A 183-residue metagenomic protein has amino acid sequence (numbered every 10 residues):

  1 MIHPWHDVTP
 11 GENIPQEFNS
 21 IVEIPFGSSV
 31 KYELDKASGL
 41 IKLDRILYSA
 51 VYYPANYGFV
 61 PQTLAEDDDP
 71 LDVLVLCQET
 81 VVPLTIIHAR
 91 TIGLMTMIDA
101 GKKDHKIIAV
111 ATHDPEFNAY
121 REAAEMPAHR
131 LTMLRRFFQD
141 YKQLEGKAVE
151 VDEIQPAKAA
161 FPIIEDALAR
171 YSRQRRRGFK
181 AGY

Functional and structural regions predicted by a protein language model:
M1-Y183: Hydrophobic N-terminal alpha-helices or hydrophobic patches in metabolic proteins across all domains of life
